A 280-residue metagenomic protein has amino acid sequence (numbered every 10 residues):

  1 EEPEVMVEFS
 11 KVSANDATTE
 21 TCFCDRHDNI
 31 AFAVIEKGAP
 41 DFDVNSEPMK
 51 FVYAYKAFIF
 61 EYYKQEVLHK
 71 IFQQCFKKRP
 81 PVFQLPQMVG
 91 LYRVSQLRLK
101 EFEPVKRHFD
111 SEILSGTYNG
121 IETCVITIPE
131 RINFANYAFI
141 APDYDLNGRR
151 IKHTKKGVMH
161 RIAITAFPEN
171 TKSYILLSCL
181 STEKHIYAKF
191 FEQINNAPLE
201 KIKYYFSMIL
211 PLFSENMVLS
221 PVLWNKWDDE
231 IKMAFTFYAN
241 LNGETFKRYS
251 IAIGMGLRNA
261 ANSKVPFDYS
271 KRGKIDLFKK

Functional and structural regions predicted by a protein language model:
E1-K37, F42-N45: An N-terminal structural lobe/cap that precedes and organizes the functional/catalytic core across diverse proteins
V5-V7, V12, V34, V44 (+11 more regions): Extended aliphatic helical segments
M6-V7, K78-M88, D228-K232, N242-F246: Short, structured coil/loop segments at alpha-helix boundaries
C24, Y55, Y204-M208: A broad "ordered helical/assembly scaffold" signature
R26, F32-A33, P40-D41, F60 (+5 more regions): An almost-null, non-specific background feature that weakly reflects generic protein context rather than any particular
E36-R98: Long, hydrophobic, well-ordered secondary-structure blocks that form the structural core and pocket-lining surfaces
R98-K280: Charge-dense, low-complexity intrinsically disordered regions
